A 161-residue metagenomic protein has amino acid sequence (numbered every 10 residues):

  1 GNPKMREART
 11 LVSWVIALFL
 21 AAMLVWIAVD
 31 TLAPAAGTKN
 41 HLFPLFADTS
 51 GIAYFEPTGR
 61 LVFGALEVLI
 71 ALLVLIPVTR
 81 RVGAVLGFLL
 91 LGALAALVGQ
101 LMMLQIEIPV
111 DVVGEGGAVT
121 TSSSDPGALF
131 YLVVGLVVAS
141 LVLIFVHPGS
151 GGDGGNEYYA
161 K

Functional and structural regions predicted by a protein language model:
N2-K161: Membrane-interface extramembranous regions
